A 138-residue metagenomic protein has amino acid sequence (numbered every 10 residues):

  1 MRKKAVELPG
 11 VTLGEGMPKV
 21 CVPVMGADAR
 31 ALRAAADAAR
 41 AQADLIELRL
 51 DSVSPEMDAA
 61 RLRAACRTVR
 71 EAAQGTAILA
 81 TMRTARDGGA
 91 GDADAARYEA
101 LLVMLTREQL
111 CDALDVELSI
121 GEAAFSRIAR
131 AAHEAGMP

Functional and structural regions predicted by a protein language model:
M1-A34: N-terminal amphipathic alpha-helix/helix-capping segment at the start of soluble metabolic enzymes
V11-G16, E71, T106-E108: Solvent-exposed alpha-helices and their adjacent loops that cap or buttress functional pockets in soluble metabolic
P23-M25, L45-P55, T81, R97-Y98 (+3 more regions): Catalytic beta/alpha-barrel core
A27-A39, A93-L105: Short, acidic/polar
R33-A36, A59-R70, E99-L102, F125-A129: Generic structural signal for well-ordered alpha-helices, preferentially at hydrophobic/aromatic core positions
A34-P55, T68, T76-I78, A90 (+1 more regions): N-terminal beta-strand-loop-alpha-helix module at the start of alpha/beta ligand-binding or catalytic domains
D58-T84, R107, R130-P138: Alpha-helix-loop-beta-strand connector modules within alpha/beta enzyme cores
T76-A100: Structural motif corresponding to the early beta-alpha repeats
